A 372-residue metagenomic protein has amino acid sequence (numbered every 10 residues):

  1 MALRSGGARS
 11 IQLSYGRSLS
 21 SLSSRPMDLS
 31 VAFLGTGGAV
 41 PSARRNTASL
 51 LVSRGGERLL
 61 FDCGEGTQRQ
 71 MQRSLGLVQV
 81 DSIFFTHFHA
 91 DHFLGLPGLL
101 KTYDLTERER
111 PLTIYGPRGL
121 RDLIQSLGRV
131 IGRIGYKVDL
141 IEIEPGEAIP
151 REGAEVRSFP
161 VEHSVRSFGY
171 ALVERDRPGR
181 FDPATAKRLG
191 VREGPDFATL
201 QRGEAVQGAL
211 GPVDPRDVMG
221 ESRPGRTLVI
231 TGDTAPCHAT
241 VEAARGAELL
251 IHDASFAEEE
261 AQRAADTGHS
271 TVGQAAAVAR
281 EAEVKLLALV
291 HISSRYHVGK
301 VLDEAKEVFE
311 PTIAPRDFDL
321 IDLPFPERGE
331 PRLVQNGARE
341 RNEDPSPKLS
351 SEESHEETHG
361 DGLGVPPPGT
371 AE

Functional and structural regions predicted by a protein language model:
I11-L13, D361-G362: Short, positively charged low-complexity motifs
M27-G76, P111, Y170-L172, G179 (+2 more regions): Conserved beta-strand hairpin/beta-sheet module of binuclear metal-dependent hydrolase folds, prominently
V31, M71, H87, I114 (+6 more regions): Divalent metal-coordination and catalytic microenvironments
P41-A43, E152-E242, L249-I251: Active-site-proximal loop/helix segment associated with metal-binding centers of metalloenzymes
E57, E65-Y115, K137-E142: Active-site metal-binding motif and surrounding structural segment of the metallo-beta-lactamase
F61-G64, D81-F88, P117, V229-G232 (+3 more regions): Active-site neighborhood of phospho(di)ester-bond hydrolases with catalytic His/Asp-centered motifs
G95-Y103, L127, H297-K306: Metal-dependent catalytic neighborhoods of phosphoester/phosphodiester hydrolases
P145-G146, H238-P345, E357, A371-E372: Binuclear metal-ion centers of metallo-dependent hydrolases, dominated by the metallo-beta-lactamase
